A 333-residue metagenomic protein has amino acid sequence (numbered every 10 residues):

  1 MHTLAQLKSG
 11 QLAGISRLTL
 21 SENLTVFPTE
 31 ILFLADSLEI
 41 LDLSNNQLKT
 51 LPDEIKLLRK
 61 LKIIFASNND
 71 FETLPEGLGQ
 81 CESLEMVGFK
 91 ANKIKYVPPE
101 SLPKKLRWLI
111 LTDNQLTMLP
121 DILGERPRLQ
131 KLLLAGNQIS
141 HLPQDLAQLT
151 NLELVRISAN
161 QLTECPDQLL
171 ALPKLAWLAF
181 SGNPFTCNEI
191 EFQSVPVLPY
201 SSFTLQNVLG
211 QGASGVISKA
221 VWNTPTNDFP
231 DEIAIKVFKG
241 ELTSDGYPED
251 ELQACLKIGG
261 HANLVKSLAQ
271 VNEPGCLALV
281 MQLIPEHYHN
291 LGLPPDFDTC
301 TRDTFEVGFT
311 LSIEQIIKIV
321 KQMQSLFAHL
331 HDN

Functional and structural regions predicted by a protein language model:
Q6, F27-I31, L51-D53, L74-G77 (+5 more regions): The feature encodes a structural signal of leucine-rich repeats
L18, E39-L43, L61-A66, V87-F89 (+4 more regions): Conserved hydrophobic beta-strand positions in leucine-rich repeat
Q206-A213, I217: Protein kinase glycine-rich loop
V216-E249: ATP-binding glycine-rich loop module of kinase domains
K266-L277: Short beta-strand micro-motifs within the conserved protein kinase catalytic domain, predominantly in the N-lobe
I319-V320: Activation segment signature within eukaryotic-like protein kinase domains
Q324-N333: Protein kinase catalytic-loop region centered on the HRD/HxD motif
